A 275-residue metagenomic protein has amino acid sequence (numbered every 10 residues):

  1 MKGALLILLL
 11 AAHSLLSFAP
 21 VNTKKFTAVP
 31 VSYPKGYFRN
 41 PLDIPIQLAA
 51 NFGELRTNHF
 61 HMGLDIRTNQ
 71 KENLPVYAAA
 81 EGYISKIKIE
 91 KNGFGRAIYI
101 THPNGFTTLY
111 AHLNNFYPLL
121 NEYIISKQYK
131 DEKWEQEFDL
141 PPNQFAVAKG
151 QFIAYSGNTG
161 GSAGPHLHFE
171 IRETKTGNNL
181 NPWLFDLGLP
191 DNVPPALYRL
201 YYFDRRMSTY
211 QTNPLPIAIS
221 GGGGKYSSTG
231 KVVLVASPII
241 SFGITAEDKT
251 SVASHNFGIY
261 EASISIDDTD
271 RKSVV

Functional and structural regions predicted by a protein language model:
M1-A28: Bacterial Sec-dependent N-terminal signal peptides
F18-A97, T101-T107, F116-L119, W134-Q136 (+5 more regions): Surface-exposed, glycine-biased beta-strand/turn segments
L113, G164-R172: Histidine-centered catalytic micro-motifs
I124-E135: A solvent-exposed, charged loop/short amphipathic helix patch at secondary-structure junctions
D204, I266-T269: Short strand-turn-strand beta-turns centered on an Asx-Gly dipeptide
V274: Conserved small/polar residues in nucleotide/adenosyl-binding loops
